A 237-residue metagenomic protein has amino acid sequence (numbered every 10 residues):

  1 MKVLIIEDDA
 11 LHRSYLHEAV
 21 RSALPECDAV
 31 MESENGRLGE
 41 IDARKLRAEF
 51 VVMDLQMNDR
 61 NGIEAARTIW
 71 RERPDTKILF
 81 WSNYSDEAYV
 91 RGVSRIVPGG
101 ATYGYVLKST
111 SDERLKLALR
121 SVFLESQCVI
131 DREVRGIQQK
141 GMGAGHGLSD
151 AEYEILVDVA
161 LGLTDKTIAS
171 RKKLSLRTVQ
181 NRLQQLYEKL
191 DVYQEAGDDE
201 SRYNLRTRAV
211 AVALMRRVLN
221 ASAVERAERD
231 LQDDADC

Functional and structural regions predicted by a protein language model:
E7: Conserved acidic carboxylate
E26-N35, D42: Short hydrophobic/Thr-rich beta-strand motif most characteristic of the beta2 strand and flanking loop of CheY-like
N35-L38, N61-E64: Acidic catalytic/metal-coordinating carboxylates
D54-L55, S82: Active-site residues of response regulator receiver
N58: The feature encodes the CheY-like receiver
R91, V97-P98, T102-G145: Short, flexible helix-to-coil linker/hinge segments that flank and couple to helix-turn-helix
G136-Q184, E188: Helix-turn-helix DNA-binding segment
Y187-C237: Basic, Lys/Arg-enriched C-terminal extension of HTH/homeodomain DNA-binding domains
